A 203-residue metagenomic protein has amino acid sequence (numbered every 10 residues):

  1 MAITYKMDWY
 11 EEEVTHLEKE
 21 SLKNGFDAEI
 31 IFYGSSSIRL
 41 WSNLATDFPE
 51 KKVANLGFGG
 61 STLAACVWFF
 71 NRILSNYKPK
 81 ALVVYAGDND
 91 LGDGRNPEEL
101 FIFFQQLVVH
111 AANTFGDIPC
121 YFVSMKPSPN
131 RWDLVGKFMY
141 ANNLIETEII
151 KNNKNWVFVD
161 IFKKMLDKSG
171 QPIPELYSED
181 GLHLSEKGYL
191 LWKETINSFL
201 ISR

Functional and structural regions predicted by a protein language model:
A2-Q106, P129-M139: Conserved SGNH/GDSL esterase-like catalytic core that processes O-acyl groups on lipids and polysaccharides
L22-K23, L44-T46, A112, P174 (+1 more regions): Short secondary-structure boundary/capping segments
G25, N76-K78, F115, N152 (+1 more regions): Glycine-rich phosphate-binding loop signature in dinucleotide/nucleotide-binding domains
T46, W68, R72, V109 (+5 more regions): Short, well-ordered alpha-helices that flank and scaffold nucleotide-derived cofactor binding pockets
L56, V123, V159-F162: Conserved beta-strand termini and adjacent loop/short-helix elements that scaffold enzyme active sites in alpha/beta
Y85, V123-S124: Alpha/beta-hydrolase-fold catalytic nucleophile elbow
F101-V123, Y140, L144-W156: Charged, glycine-enriched surface loops/patches that mediate electrostatic binding to polyanionic ligands
P129-R203: Catalytic His-Asp segment of secreted/periplasmic serine-dependent ester chemistry enzymes
